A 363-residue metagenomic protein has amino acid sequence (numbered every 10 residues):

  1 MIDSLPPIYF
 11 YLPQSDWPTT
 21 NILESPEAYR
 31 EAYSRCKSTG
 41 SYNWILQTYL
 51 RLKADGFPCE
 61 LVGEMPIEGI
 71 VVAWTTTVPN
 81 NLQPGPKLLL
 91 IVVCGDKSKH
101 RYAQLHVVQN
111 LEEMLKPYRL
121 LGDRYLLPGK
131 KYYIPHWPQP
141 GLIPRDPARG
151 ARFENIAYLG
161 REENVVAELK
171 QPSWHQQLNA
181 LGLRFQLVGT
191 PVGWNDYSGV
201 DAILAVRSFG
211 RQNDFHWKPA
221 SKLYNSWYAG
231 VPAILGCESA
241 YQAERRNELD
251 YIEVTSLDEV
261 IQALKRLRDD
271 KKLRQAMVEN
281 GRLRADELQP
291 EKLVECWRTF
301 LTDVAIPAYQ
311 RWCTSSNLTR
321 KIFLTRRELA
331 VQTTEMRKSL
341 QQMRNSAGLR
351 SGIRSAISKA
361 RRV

Functional and structural regions predicted by a protein language model:
M1-P86, A240, P290, V294-V363: N-terminal pre-catalytic "stem/leader" segment of glycosyltransferase-like enzymes
D55, L169-L183: Short hydrophobic signal-anchor/transmembrane segments that target glycosyltransferases and glycosylation machinery
P58-E68, K97-K99, T190-D196, S256: Short acidic low-complexity segments
W74-H175: Catalytic core of nucleotide-activated saccharide and alditol-phosphate transferases
R184-V200, F209-Q212: Conserved active-site histidine-acidic residue motif and adjacent donor-binding/catalytic loop of glycosyltransferases
D201-A229, L235-R245: Nucleotide-sugar-dependent
N247-D258, R266-K271: Conserved acidic donor-binding segment of nucleotide-sugar-dependent glycosyltransferases
L273-E287: A short, well-ordered alpha-helix in the C-terminal region of glycosyltransferases
